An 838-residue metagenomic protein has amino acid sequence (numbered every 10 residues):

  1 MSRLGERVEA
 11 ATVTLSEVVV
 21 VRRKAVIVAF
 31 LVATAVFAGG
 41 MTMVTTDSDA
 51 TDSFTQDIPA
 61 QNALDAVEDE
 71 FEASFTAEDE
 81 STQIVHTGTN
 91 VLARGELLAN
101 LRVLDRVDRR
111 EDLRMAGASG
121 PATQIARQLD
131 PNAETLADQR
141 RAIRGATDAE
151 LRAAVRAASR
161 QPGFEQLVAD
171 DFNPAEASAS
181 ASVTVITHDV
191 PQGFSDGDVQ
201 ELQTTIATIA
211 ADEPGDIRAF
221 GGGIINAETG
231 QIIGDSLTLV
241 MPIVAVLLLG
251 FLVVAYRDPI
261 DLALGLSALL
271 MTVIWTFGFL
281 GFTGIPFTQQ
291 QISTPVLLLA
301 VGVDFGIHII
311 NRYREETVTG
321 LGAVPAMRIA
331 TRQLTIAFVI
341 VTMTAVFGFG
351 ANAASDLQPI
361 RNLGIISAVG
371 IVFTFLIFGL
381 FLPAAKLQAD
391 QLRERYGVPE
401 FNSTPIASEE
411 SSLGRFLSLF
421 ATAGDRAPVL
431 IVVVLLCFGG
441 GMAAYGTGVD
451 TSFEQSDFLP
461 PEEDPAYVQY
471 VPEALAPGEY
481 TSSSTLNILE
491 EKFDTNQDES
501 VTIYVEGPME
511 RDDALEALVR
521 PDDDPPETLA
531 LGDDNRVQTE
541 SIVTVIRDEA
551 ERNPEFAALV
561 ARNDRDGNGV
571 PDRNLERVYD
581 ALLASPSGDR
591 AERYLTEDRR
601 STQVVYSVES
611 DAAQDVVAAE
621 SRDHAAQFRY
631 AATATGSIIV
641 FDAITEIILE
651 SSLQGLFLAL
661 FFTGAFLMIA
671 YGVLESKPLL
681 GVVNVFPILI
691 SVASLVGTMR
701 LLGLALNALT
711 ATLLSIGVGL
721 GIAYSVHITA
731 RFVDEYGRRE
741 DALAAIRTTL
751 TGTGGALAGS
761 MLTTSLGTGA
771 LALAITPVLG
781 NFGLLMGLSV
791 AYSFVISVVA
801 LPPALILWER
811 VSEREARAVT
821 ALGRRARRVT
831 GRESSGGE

Functional and structural regions predicted by a protein language model:
M1-S48, D52, D189-S452, S456 (+1 more regions): Membrane-embedded transmembrane helical bundles of large multi-pass transporters/channels
S2-A245, L249-I260, R393-F657, L674 (+3 more regions): Feature of extramembrane
